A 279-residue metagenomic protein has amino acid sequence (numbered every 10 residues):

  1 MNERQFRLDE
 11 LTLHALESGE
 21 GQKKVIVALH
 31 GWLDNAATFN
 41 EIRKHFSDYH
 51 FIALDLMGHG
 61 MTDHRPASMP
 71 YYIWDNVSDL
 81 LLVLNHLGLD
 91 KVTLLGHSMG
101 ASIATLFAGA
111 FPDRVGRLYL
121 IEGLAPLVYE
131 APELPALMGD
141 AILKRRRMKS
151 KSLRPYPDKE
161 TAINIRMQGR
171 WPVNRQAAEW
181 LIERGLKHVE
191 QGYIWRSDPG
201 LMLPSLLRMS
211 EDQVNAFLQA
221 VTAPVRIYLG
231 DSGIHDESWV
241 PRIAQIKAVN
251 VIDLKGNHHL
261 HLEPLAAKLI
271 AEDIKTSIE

Functional and structural regions predicted by a protein language model:
M1-I26, S47-Y49, L89-D90, A271-E279: Alpha/beta-hydrolase fold catalytic core
L8-L11, L16, I52-L95: Active-site loop/oxyanion-hole signature of alpha/beta-hydrolase fold enzymes
E17-H64: Conserved HGGG/HGGXW glycine-rich cap/lid loop of the alpha/beta-hydrolase fold
G96, G100, A104: Gly/Ala-rich beta-loop-alpha elbow adjacent to hydrolase catalytic centers
G116-P155: Flexible "cap/lid" loop of the alpha/beta hydrolase fold
S152-L207: Conserved alpha/beta-hydrolase catalytic His-Asp/Glu region
A220-N257: Conserved loop-alpha-helix segment in the C-terminal half of the alpha/beta-hydrolase fold that carries the catalytic
N257-A267: Catalytic histidine-centered segment of alpha/beta-hydrolase-like enzymes
